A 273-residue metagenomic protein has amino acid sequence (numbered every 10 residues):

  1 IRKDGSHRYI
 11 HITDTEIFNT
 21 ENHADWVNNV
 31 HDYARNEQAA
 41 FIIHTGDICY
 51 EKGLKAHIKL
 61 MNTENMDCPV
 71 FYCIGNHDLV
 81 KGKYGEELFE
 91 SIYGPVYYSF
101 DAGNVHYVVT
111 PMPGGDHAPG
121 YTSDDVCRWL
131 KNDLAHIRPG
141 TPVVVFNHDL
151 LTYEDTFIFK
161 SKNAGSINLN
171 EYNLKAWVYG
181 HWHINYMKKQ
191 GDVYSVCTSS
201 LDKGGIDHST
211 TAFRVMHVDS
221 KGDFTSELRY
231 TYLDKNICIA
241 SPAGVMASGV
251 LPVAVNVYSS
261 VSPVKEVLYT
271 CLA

Functional and structural regions predicted by a protein language model:
I1, L54-P139, S161-A176, I184-D219: Extended active-site neighborhood of metal-dependent phosphoesterases/phosphodiesterases
I1-A56: N-terminal active-site segment of His-dependent metallophosphoesterases
H7, A40-F41, F71, P142-V144 (+1 more regions): Short, Asp-centered acidic motifs that coordinate Mg2+ and/or phosphate in catalytic or ligand-binding sites
D14, G46-D47, G75-N76, H148 (+1 more regions): Active-site glycine-centered loops adjacent to acidic/histidine catalytic or metal-binding residues that shape
H136-E154: Short acidic, glycine-rich surface-loop motifs adjacent to enzyme active sites
V145-L150, K175-N185: Histidine-centered catalytic micro-motifs
Y186, G191-S260, K265-Y269: Binuclear metal-dependent phosphoesterase catalytic core
A273: Aromatic sugar-binding surface patches on proteins that engage polysaccharides or sugar-phosphate polymers
